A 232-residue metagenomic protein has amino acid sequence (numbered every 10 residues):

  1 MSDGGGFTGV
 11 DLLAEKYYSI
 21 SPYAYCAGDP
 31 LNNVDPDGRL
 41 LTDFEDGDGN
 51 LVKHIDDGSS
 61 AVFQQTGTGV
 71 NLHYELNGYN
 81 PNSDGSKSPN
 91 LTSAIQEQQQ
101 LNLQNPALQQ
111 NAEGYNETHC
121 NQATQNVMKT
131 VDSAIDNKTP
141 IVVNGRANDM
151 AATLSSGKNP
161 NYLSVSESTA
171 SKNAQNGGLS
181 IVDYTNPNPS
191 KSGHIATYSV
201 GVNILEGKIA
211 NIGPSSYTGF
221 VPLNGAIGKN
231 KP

Functional and structural regions predicted by a protein language model:
M1-D84: Short turn/helix-capping motifs enriched in Asx and small/polar residues
G4, S133, N176-L179: Loop/turn elements at helix/coil->beta-strand transitions in domains of secreted/extracellular proteins
F7-G9, A24-C26, K53-H54, N126 (+2 more regions): Structural recognition of the beta-strand scaffold that forms the well-ordered cores of secreted hydrolase catalytic
L76-N144: N-terminal capping segments
K138-G219: ...with weaker cross-activation on analogous glycine-rich loops/strands in unrelated enzymes
I212-P232: Glycine-rich, aromatic-bearing surface loops/beta-hairpins
